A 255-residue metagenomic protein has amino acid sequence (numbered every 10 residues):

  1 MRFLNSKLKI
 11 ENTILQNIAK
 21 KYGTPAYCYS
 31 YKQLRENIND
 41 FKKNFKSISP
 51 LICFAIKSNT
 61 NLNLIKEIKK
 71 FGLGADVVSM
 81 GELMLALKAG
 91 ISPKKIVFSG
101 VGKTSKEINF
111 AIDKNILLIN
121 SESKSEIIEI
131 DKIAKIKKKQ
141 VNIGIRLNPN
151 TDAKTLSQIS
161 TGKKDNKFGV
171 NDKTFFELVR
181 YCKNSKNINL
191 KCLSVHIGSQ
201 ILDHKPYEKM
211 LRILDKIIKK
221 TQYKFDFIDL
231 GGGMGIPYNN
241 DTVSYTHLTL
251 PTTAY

Functional and structural regions predicted by a protein language model:
M1-V141, R180-N189, K216, K220-K224: A charged N-terminal "starter" segment
T24-P25, K114-S121, T161-D172, S199-K205: Flexible, glycine/proline-enriched loop segments at strand-loop-helix junctions that form or flank small-ligand binding
K106, D152-S157, I236-N239: Short acidic/His/Gly/Ser-rich catalytic and metal-binding motifs that mark active-site loops of diverse hydrolases
E126-S185: Conserved anion-binding
E177-P206: Gly/Ser/Thr-enriched, mixed-charge loops and adjacent short helices that form phosphate/oxyanion-binding elements
I197-G198, I228-G235: Glycine-rich beta-strand-to-loop/alpha-helix junction loops that act as flexible
D203-K209, Y238-Y245: Short glycine/threonine-rich loop-to-helix capping motif typified by GTGT followed within a few residues by an Asp-Pro
T246-T252: Conserved small/polar residues in nucleotide/adenosyl-binding loops
